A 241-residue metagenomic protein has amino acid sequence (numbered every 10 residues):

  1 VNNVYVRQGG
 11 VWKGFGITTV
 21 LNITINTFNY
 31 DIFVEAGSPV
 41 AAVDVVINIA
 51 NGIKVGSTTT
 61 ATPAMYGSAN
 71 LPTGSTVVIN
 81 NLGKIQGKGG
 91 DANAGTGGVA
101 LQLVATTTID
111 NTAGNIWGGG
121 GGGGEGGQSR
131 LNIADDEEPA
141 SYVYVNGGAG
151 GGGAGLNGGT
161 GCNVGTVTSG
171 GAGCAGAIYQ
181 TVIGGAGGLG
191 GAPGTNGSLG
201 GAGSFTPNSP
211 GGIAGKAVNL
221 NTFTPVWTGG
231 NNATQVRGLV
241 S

Functional and structural regions predicted by a protein language model:
N2-R7: Extracellular disulfide-bonded cysteine-rich modules/repeats
Q8-V20: Glycine-rich, low-complexity segments
G9-G10, A36, E138-P139: Intrinsic disorder/low-complexity segments enriched in polar/small residues
V11, S38-V40, P72-S75, P210-G211 (+1 more regions): Exposed regions on extracellular, virion, or secretory-pathway luminal proteins
I17-A64, P225-N232: N-terminal segments that cap or nucleate solenoid repeat domains
V45-V46, A50-P63, L82-T222, A233-S241: Glycine-centric low-complexity/flexibility signal
A69-L82: Beta-solenoid repeat scaffold
